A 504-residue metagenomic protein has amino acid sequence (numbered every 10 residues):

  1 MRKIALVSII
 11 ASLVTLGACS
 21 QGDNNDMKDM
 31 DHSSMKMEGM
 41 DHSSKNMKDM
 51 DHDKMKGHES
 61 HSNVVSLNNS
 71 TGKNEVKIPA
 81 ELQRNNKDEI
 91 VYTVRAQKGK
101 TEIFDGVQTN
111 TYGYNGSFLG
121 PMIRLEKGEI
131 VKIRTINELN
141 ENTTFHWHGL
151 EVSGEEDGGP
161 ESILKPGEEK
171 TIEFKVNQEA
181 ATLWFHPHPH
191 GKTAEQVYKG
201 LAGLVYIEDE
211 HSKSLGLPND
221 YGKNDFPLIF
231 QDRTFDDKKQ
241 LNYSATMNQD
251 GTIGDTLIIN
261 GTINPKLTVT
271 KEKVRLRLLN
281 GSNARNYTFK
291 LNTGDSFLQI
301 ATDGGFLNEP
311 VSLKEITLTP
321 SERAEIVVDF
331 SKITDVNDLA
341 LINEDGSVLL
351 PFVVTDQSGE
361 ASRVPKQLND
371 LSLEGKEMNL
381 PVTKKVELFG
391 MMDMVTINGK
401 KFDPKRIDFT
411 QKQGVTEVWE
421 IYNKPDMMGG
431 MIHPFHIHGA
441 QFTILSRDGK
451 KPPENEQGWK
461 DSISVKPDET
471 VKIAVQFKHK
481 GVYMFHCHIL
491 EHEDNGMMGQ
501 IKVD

Functional and structural regions predicted by a protein language model:
M1-I4: Positively charged n-region of N-terminal signal peptides that target proteins for export
S12-L13, K480: Residue-level signal for mature regions of secreted extracellular proteins and peptides
T15-A18: C-terminal motif of bacterial Sec signal peptides marking the signal peptidase cleavage site
S20-G22: Bacterial signal peptide processing site
M27, M37, M47-T93, Y198-Q231 (+4 more regions): Extended terminal and domain-junction accessory segments
H32, V91-E208, R285-I316, L339-E344 (+5 more regions): Histidine- and aromatic-enriched segments that form or immediately flank copper-ligand environments
H32-G39: Short extracytoplasmic/periplasmic juxtamembrane "stem" segments immediately C-terminal to an N-terminal membrane anchor
G154-E156, L164, F230, D237-L380: Histidine- and aromatic-rich segments of cupredoxin/plastocyanin-like copper-binding domains
